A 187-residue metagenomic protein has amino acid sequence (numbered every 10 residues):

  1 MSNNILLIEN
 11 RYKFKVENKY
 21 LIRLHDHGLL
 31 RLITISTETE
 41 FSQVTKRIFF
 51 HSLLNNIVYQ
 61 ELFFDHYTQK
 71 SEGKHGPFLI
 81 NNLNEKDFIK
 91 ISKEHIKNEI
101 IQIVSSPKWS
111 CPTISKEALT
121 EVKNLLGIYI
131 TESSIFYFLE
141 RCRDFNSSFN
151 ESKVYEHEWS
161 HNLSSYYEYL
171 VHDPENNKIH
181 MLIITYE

Functional and structural regions predicted by a protein language model:
M1-L125: N-terminal "domain-start" segment
I128-E187: Acidic, proline/glycine-rich low-complexity IDRs
